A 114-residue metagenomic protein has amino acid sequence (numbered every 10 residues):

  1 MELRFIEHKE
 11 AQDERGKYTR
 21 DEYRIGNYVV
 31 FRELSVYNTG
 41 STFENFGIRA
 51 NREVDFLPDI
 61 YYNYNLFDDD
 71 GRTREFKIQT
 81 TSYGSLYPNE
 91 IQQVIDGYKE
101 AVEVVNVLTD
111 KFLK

Functional and structural regions predicted by a protein language model:
M1-S85, Q93, E100-K114: Positively charged, low-complexity terminal tracts and the immediately adjacent first secondary-structure elements
